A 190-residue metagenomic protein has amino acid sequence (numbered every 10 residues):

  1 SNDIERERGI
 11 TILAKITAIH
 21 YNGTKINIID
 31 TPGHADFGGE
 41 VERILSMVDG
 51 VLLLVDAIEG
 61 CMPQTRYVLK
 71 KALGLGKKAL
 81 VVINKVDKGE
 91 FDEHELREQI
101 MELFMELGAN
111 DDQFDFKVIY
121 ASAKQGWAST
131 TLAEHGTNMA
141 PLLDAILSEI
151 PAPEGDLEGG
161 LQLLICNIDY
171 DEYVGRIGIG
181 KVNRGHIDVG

Functional and structural regions predicted by a protein language model:
S1-G190: Structural and coupling elements of P-loop NTPases
